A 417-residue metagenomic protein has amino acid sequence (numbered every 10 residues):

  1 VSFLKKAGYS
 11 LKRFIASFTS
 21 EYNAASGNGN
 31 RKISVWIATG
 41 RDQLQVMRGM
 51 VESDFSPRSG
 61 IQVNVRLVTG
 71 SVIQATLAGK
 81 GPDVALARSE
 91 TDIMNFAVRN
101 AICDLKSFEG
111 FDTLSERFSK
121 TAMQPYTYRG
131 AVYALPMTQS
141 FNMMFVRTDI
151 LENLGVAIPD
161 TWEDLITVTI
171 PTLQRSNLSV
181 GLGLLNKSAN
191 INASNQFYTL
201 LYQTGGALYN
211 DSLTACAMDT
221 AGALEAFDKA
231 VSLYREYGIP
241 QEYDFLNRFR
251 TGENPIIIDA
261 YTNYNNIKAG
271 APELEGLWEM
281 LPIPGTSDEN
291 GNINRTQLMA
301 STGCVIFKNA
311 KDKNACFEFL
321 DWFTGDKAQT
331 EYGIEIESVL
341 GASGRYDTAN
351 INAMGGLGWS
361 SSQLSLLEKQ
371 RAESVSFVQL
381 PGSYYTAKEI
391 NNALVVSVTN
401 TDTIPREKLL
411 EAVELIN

Functional and structural regions predicted by a protein language model:
V1-G29, E368-N417: Conserved C-terminal helix/tail region of periplasmic/extracytoplasmic solute-binding proteins
F18-G27, T91-M143, D164-V168, A193 (+3 more regions): Hinge/lid segment of periplasmic solute-binding proteins
N28-R41, I61-R66, V84, Y133 (+1 more regions): Short, well-ordered beta-strand elements
S53-T121, P125-T127, T148-D160, E253-I256 (+4 more regions): Extracytoplasmic "Venus flytrap"/periplasmic binding protein-like
Y128-M137, N142, I166-C216, G222-A223 (+1 more regions): Extracytoplasmic/periplasmic solute-binding protein
S212-E242: Glycine-centered hinge/linker elements that transmit conformational signals in sensory and ligand-binding systems
A271-S343, V375, V396: Extracytoplasmic/periplasmic substrate-recognition and gating elements
G285, I334-N392, V396: Long, aromatic- and glycine/proline-rich binding clefts that accommodate carbohydrate-like moieties
